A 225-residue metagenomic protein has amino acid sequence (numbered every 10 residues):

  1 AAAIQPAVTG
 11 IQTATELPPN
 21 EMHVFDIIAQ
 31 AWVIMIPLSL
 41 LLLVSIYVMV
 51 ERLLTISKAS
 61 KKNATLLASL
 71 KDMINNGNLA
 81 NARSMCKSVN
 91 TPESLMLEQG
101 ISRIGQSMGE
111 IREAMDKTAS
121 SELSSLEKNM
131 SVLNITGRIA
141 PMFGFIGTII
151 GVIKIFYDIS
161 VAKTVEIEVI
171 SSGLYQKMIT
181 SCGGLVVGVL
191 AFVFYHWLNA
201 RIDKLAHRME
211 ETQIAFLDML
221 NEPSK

Functional and structural regions predicted by a protein language model:
I4-T65, L70: Hydrophobic membrane-targeting segments
I28-M35, E122, L126-A140, G173-S181: Loop-to-transmembrane-helix entry motif
W32, I46, A82, L97 (+3 more regions): Residue-level signature of catalytic and energy-coupling elements of molecular machines, predominantly ATP/GTP-dependent
M35-V48, G137-G144, V187-A191: Alpha-helical transmembrane segments of integral membrane proteins
L41, Y47-V48, S94, L123 (+2 more regions): Residue-level recognition of hydrophobic positions within alpha-helical transmembrane segments
S60-V165, V193-K225: Predominantly long cytosolic amphipathic alpha-helical stalk/bundle segments
E168-N199: Pore-lining and gate-forming transmembrane alpha-helices of multi-pass membrane transport proteins
